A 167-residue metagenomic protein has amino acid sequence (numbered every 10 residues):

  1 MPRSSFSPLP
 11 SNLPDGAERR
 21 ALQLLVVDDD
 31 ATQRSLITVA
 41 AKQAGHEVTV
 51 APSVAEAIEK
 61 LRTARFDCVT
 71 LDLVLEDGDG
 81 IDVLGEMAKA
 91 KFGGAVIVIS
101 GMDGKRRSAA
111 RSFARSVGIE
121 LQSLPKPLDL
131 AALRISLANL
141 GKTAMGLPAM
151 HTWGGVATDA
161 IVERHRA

Functional and structural regions predicted by a protein language model:
M1-L25, T38, A131-A167: Non-catalytic signal-transmission and effector/linker regions of two-component phosphorelay proteins
L13-G16, A31-T49: Two-component/phosphorelay signaling modules centered on CheY-like receiver
D28: Conserved acidic carboxylate
G45-P52, K60, L124: Short hydrophobic/Thr-rich beta-strand motif most characteristic of the beta2 strand and flanking loop of CheY-like
S53, D79-D82: Acidic catalytic/metal-coordinating carboxylates
D72: Active-site residues of response regulator receiver
E76: The feature encodes the CheY-like receiver
D82, E86, M102-S123, I135: Alpha4 helix (beta4-alpha4-beta5 surface) of REC/receiver domains from two-component response regulators
